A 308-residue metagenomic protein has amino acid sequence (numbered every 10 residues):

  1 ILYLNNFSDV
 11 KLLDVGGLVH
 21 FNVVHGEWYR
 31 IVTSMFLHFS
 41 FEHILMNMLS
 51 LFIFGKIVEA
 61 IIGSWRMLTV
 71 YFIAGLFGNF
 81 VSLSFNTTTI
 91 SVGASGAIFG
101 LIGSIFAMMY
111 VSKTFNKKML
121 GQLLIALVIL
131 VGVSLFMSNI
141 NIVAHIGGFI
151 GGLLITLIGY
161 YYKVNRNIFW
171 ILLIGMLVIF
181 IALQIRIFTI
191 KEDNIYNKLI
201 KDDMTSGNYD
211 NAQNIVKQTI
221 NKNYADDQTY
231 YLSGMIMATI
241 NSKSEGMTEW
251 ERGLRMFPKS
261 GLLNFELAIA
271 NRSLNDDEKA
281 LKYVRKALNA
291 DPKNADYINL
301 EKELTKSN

Functional and structural regions predicted by a protein language model:
I1-K201: A detector for small-residue-rich transmembrane helices and their helix-helix packing motifs
V23, F265-D277, L281: Periplasmic/luminal catalytic loop of GT-C fold multi-pass membrane glycosyltransferases that transfer sugars from
S138-N271: C-terminal transmembrane module of polytopic alpha-helical membrane proteins
D227-Q228, G261-L262, D291-E301: Boundary/linker segments of alpha-helical solenoid repeat arrays
T239-G246, N275-K282, E303-N308: Alpha-helical linker/edge segments of TPR/alpha-solenoid repeat scaffolds and analogous pre-/post-domain helices
E266-S273, N294-N308: TPR/TPR-like alpha-solenoid helical repeat scaffolds
